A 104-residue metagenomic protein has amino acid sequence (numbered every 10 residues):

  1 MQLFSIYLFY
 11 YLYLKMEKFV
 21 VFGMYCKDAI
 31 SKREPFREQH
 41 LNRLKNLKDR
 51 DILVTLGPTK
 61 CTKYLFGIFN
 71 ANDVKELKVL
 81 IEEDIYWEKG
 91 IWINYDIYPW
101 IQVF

Functional and structural regions predicted by a protein language model:
L3-K15: Short, Lys/Arg-enriched N-terminal segments with co-localized hydrophobic residues within the first ~10-30 amino acids
M16-F104: Conserved, structured core segments of small domains
